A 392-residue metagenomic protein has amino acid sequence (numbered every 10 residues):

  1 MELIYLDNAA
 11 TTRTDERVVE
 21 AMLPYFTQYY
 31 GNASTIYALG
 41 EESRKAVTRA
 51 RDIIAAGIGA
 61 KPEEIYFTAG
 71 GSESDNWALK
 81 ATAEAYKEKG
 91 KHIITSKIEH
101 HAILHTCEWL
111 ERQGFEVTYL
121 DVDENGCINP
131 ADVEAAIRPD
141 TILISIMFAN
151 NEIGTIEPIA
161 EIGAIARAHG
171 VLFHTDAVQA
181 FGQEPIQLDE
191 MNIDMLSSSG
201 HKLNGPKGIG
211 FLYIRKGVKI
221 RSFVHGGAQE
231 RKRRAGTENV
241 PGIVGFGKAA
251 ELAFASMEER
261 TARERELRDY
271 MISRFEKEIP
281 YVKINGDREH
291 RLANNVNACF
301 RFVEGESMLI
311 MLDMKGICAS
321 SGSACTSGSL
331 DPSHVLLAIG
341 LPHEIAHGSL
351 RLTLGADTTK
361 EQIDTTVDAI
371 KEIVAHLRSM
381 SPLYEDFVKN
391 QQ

Functional and structural regions predicted by a protein language model:
M1-Q392: Pyridoxal 5′-phosphate
